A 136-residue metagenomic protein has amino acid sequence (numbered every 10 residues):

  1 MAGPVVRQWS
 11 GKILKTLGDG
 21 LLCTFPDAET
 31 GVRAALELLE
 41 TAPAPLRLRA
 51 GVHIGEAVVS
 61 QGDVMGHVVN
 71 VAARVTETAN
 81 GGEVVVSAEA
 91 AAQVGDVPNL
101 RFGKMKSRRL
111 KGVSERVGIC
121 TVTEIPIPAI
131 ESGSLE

Functional and structural regions predicted by a protein language model:
M1-A34, T41: Catalytic NTP-binding/metal-coordinating core of nucleotidyl cyclase/transferase enzymes
V5-T16, E40-H53, D63, S114: Catalytic core regions of nucleotide second-messenger enzymes
T16-L21, H53-I54, V75: Short linear capping/connector segments at secondary-structure termini
T24-E29, G51-V64, G81: Catalytic strand-loop-helix junctions within cyclic-nucleotide turnover domains
L36, A73-R74, A92: Active-site phosphate/pyrophosphate- and oxyanion-stabilizing loops and adjacent acidic/basic residues in soluble
P45-E56, E77-R116: A short beta-strand->alpha-helix segment at the C-terminal rim of the class III nucleotidyl cyclase catalytic domain
M65-N70: Charged helix-capping and loop-helix junction motifs
V122-E136: Intrinsically disordered or compositionally simple regulatory linkers and C-terminal tails in signal-transduction
